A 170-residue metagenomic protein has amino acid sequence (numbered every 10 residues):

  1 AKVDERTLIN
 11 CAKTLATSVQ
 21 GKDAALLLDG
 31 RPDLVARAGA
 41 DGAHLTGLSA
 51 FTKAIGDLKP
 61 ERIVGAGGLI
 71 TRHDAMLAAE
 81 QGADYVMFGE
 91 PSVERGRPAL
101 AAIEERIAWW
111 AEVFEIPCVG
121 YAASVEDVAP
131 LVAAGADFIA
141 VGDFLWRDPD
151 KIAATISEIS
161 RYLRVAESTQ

Functional and structural regions predicted by a protein language model:
A1, T46-A54, Y85-P98, V132-I159: Glycine-rich phosphate-binding active-site loops on the catalytic face of alpha/beta enzymes
A1-P60, E104: N-terminal active-site wall of soluble small-molecule enzyme domains
E5-I9, R72, A101-E104, P149 (+1 more regions): Non-membrane alpha-helical structural segments and their capping/turn regions in soluble enzymes
I9-Q20, T52-K59, M76-A79, I107-E112 (+1 more regions): Surface-exposed amphipathic alpha-helices with a cationic face
L26-D41, I70-G82, V113, P117-V141 (+1 more regions): Catalytic cores of alpha/beta
V64-P98: Histidine/lysine/aspartate-rich catalytic loop segments that bind and position anionic ligands
R95-G96, L100-I107, A111: CoA-thioester-processing core
